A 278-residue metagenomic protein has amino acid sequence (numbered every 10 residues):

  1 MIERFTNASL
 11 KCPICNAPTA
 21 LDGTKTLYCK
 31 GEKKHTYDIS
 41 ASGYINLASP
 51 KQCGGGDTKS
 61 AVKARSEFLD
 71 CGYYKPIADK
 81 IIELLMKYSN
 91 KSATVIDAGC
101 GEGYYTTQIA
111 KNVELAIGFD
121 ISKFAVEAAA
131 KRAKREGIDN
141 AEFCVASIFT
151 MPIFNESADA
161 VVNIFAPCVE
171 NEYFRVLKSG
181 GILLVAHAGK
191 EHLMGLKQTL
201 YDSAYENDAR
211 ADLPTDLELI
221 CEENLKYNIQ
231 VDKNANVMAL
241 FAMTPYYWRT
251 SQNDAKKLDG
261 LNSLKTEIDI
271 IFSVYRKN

Functional and structural regions predicted by a protein language model:
M1-G55: N-terminal auxiliary segments of SAM/dcSAM-dependent transferases
N7-A8, L225-N278: Conserved Class I S-adenosyl-L-methionine
S92-G101: Conserved class I S-adenosyl-L-methionine
E102-V113: Conserved SAM-binding loop of SAM-dependent methyltransferases across substrates and taxa, primarily the Class I
S122-F124: Conserved SAM/SAH-binding beta-strand->alpha-helix loop
F149-A160: A short acidic, Gly/Pro-enriched loop at the edge of an enzyme's catalytic core that lines a small-molecule cofactor
E170-I182: A short glycine-rich, Lys/Arg-flanked "PGG" loop and its adjoining helix->strand segment in the class I
G181-E191: Conserved beta-strand signature within the Rossmann-like core of class I S-adenosyl-L-methionine
